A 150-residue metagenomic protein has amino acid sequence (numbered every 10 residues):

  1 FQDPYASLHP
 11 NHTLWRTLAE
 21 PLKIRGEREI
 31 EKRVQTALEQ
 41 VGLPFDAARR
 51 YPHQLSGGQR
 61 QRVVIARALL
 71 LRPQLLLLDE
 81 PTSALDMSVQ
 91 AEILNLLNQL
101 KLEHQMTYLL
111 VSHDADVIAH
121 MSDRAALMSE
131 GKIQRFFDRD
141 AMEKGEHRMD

Functional and structural regions predicted by a protein language model:
Y5, H12-I30, G42: ABC-type ATPase nucleotide-binding domains, specifically the catalytic core motifs of the NBD
E31-D46: Conserved ABC ATPase "signature" region
Y51-L55, Q59: Conserved ABC ATPase signature
I65, I93: Hydrophobic anchor residue at the start of the ABC signature
L70-Q74: A short, proline-enriched helix->beta-strand linker immediately N-terminal to the Walker B motif in ABC-type P-loop
I118-H120: A short, surface-exposed alpha-helical micro-motif characterized by mixed small hydrophobic and charged/polar residues
